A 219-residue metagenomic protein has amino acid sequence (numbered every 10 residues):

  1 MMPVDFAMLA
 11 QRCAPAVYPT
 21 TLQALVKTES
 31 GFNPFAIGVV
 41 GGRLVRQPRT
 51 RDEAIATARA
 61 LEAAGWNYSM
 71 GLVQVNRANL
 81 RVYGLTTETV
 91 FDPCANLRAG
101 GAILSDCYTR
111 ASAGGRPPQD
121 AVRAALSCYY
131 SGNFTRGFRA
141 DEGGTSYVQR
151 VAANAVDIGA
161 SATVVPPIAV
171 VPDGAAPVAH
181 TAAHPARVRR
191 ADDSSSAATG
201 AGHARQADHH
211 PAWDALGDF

Functional and structural regions predicted by a protein language model:
M1-T20, F32-N33, P48-S69, R81-F219: Non-catalytic cell-wall polysaccharide-engagement segments
V39-G42: Short Gly/aromatic-enriched secondary-structure transition segments
L72-L80: Short acidic, glycine/tyrosine-flanked loop/strand segments centered on an H-E-D-like triad
